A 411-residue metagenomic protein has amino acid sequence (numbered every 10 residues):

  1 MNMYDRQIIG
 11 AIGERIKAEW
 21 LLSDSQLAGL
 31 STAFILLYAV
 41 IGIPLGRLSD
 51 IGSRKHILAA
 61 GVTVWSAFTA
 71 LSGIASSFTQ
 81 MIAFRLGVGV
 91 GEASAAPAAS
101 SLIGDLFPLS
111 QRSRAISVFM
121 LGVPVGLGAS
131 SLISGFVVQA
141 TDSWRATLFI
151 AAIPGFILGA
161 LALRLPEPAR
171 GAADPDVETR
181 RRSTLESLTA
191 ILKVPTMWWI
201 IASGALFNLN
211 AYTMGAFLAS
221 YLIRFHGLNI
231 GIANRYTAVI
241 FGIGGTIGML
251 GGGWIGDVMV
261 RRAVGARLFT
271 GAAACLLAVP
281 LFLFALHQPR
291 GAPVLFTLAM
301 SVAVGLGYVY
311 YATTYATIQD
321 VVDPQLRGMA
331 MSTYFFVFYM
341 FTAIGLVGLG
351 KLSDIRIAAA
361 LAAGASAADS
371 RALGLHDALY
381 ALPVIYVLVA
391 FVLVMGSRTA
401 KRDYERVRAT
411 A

Functional and structural regions predicted by a protein language model:
I9-G10, V194-L250, G307-Y315, T342-G350: Extracytoplasmic gate region of multi-pass secondary transporters
L21, S53, I74-Q80, G91 (+3 more regions): Helix-breaking motifs and short loop linkers at transmembrane-helix boundaries and internal kinks in secondary membrane
V40-T79: Conserved MFS/SLC helix-loop-helix module at the cytosolic interface between two early adjacent transmembrane helices
H56-A70, R267-L283: Structural signature of the two symmetry-related core transmembrane helices
F84-P124: Cytoplasmic helix-loop-helix junction between adjacent transmembrane helices in 12-TM secondary transporters
F119-E167: Helix-loop-helix hairpin linking two adjacent transmembrane segments in secondary transporters
A146-L163, D377-M395: Symmetry-related core transmembrane helices of the 12-TM Major Facilitator Superfamily/SLC fold
R164-E186, Y404-T410: Flexible cytoplasmic inter-helical loops of multi-pass small-molecule transporters
